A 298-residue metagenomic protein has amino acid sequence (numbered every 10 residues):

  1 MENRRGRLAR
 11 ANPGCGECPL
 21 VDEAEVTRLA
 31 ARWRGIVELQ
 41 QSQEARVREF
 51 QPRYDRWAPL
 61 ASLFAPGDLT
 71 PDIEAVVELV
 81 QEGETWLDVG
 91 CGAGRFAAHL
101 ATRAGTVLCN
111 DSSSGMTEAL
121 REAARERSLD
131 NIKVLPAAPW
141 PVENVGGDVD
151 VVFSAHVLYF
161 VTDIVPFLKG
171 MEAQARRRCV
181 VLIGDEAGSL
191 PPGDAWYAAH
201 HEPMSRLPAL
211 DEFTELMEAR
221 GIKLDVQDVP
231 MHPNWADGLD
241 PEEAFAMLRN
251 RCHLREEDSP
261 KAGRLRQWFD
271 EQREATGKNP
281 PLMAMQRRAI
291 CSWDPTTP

Functional and structural regions predicted by a protein language model:
R4-V80: Conserved class I S-adenosyl-L-methionine
L87, A93-P141: Class I SAM-dependent methyltransferase SAM/SAH-binding core
P141-G147: Short amphipathic alpha-helix with an adjacent loop that forms part of the alpha/beta core around
D150-D163: A short SAM/SAH-binding and catalytic strip from SAM-dependent methyltransferases
V165-V180: A short glycine-rich, Lys/Arg-flanked "PGG" loop and its adjoining helix->strand segment in the class I
R178-S205: Conserved class I S-adenosyl-L-methionine
R206-G221: Short alpha-helix
D225-P298: Conserved Class I S-adenosyl-L-methionine
